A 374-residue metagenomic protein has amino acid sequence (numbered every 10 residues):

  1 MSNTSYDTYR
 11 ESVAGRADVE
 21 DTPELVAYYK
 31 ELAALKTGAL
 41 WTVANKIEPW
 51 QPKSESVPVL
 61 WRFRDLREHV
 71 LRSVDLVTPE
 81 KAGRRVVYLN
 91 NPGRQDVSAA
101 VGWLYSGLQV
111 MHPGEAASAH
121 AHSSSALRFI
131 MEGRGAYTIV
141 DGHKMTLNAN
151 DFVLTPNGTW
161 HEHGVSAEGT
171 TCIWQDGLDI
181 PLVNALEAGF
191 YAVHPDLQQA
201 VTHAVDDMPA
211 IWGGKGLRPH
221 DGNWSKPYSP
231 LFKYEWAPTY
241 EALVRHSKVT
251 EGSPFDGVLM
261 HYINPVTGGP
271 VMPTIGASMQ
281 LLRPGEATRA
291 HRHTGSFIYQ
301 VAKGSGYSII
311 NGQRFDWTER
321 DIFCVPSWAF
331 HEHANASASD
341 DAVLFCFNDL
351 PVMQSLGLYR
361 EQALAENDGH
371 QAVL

Functional and structural regions predicted by a protein language model:
S2-V101, Q199-T274, S278, G369-L374: A short, N-terminal "cap"/entry segment at the start of jelly-roll beta-barrel domains of the cupin/DSBH fold
A99-V101, S118-A121, V271-M272, A290-H291: Short loop/turn motifs at secondary-structure junctions and domain boundaries
Q109, L127-F129, L154, E168-A188 (+3 more regions): A short hydrophobic beta-strand segment most commonly corresponding to one strand of the jelly-roll/cupin
H112, A116-A149, T155-T159, G164 (+4 more regions): A short beta-strand-loop-beta hairpin characteristic of the jelly-roll/cupin
K144-L147, T159-L178, Q313-T318, I322-V352 (+1 more regions): Catalytic core of Fe(II)/2-oxoglutarate
N157-W212: Contiguous mid-protein beta-loop-alpha structural module that forms a pocket-lining wall or clamp of enzyme active
V266-G269, I275-M279, H291-T294, G304 (+2 more regions): C-terminal structured domain segments across diverse proteins
